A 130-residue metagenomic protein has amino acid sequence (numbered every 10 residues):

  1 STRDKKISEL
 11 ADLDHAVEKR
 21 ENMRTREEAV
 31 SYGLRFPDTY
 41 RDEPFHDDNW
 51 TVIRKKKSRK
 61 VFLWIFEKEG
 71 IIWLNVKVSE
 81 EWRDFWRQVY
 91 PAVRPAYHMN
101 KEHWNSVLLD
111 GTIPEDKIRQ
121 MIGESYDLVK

Functional and structural regions predicted by a protein language model:
K6-K130: Charge-dense, helix-prone N-terminal extensions
